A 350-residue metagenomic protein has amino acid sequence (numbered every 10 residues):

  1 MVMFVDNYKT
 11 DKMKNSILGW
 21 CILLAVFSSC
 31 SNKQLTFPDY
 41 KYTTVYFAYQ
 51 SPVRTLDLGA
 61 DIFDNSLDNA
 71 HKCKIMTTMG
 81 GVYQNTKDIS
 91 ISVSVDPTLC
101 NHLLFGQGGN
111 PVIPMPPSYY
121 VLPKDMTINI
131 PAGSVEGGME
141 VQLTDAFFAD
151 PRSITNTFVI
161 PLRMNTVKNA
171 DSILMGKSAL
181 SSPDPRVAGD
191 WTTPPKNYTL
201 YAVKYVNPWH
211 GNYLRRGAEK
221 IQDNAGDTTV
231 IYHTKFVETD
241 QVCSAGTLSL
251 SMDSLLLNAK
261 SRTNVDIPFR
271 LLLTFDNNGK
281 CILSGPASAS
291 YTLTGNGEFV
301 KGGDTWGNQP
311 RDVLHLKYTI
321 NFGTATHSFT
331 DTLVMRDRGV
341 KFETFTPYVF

Functional and structural regions predicted by a protein language model:
M1-M3: Methionine residue identity
K9-G19: Positively charged n-region of N-terminal signal peptides that target proteins for export
V26-S29: C-terminal motif of bacterial Sec signal peptides marking the signal peptidase cleavage site
S31-I128, G138, D145-I160, N165-F350: Intrinsically disordered, low-complexity regulatory regions in eukaryotic proteins
G133-E140: Aromatic sugar-binding surface patches on proteins that engage polysaccharides or sugar-phosphate polymers
